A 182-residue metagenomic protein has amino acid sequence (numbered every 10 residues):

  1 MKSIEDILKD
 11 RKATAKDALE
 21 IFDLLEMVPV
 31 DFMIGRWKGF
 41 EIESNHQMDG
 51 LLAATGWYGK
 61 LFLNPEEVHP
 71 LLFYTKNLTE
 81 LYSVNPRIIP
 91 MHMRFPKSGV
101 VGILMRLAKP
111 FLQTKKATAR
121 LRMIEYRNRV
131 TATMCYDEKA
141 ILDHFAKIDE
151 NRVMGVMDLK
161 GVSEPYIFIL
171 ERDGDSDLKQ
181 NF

Functional and structural regions predicted by a protein language model:
M1-F182: Soluble ligand-binding/transfer domains with enclosed cavities or grooves
